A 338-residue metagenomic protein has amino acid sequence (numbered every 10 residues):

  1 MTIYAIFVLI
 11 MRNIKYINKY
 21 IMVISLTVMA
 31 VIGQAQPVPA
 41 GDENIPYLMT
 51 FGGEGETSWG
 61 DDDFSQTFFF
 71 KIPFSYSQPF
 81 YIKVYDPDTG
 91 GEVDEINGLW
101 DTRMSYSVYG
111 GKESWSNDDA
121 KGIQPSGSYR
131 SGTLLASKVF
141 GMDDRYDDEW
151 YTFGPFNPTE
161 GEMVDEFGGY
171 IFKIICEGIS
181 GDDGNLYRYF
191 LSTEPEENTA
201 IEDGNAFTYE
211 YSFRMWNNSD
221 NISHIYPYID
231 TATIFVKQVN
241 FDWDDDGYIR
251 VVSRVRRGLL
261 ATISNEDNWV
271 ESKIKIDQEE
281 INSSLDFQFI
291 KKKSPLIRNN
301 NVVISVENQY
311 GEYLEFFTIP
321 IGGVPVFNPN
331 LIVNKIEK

Functional and structural regions predicted by a protein language model:
I10-M22: Bacterial N-terminal signal peptides that target proteins for export
I21-A30: Bacterial N-terminal signal peptides
V31-A35: Sec/Tat signal peptide C-region and signal peptidase I cleavage site
Q36-G60: N-terminal leader/pro-regions and domain N-caps
Q36-N44, F68, G90, I96-W100 (+3 more regions): C-terminal edge strands of extracellular/lumenal beta-sandwich accessory domains
E54-S65, S212-N217: Extracellular beta-rich ligand/substrate-recognition surface
G55-T57, G122-F167, V270-L285: Extended, solvent-exposed segments with strong compositional bias
D63, F74-Y81, I229-I234: Extended extracellular/luminal ectodomain segments enriched in beta-structured repeat modules
